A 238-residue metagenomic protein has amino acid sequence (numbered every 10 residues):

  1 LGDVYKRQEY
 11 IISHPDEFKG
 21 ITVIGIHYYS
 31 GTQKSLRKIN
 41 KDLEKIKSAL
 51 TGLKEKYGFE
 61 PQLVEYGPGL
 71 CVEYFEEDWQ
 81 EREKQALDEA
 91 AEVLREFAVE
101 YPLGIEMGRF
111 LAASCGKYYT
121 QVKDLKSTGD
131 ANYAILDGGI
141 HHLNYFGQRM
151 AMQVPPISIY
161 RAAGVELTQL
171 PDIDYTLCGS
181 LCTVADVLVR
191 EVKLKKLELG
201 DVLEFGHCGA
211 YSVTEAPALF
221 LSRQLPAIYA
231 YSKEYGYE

Functional and structural regions predicted by a protein language model:
L1-Y5: Short, small-residue-biased leader/transition segments that mark boundaries at the very start of proteins
R7-H14, L43-L53, E89-V93: Short, well-ordered amphipathic alpha-helical segments that serve as non-catalytic structural scaffolds within diverse
I12-T22, E55-G58: Acidic (Asp/Glu)-rich catalytic clusters
T22-H27, P61-E65, P102-G104, Y133-I135: Structural preference for beta-strand elements that scaffold enzyme active sites
S30-T32, V64-C71, M107-F110: Glycine-rich beta-strand-to-loop/alpha-helix junction loops that act as flexible
S35-D42, E73-L87, A113-D124, R190-K193: Short glycine/threonine-rich loop-to-helix capping motif typified by GTGT followed within a few residues by an Asp-Pro
F59-P61, E81-A98, V189-E204, G209: Acidic/histidine-enriched ion/cofactor-binding microenvironments in catalytic or ligand-binding pockets
P102-E238: Charged (often Lys/Glu-rich) extended helix/loop segments that serve as interaction or gating elements
